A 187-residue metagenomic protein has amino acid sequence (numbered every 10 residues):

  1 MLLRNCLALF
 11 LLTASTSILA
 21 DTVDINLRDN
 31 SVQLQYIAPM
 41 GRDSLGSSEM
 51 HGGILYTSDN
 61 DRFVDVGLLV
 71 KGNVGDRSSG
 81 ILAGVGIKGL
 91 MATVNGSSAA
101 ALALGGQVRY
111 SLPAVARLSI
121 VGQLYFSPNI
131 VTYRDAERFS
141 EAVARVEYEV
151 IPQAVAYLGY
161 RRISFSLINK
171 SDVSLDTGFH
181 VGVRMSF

Functional and structural regions predicted by a protein language model:
M1-T22: Cleavable N-terminal export/targeting peptides
S17-V70: Short glycine/proline- and aromatic-enriched beta-strand/turn motifs that initiate or cap beta-hairpins
V23-L27, S48-I54, A83-I87, I120-L124 (+2 more regions): Membrane-embedded beta-strand positions of outer-membrane beta-barrel proteins
L27-S31, M40, I54-N60, G72 (+5 more regions): Transmembrane beta-strands of outer-membrane beta-barrel pores
Q35-G41, L55, L69-G75, Q107-S111 (+2 more regions): Transmembrane beta-barrel domains of outer membrane proteins
R42-M50, G75-A83, A114-I120, P152-A156: Repeated loop/turn-to-beta-strand initiation elements of outer-membrane beta-barrel proteins
S58-V64, G96-A100, Y133-R138, S171-D176: Replace "Gram-negative outer membrane beta-barrel proteins" with "bacterial and organellar outer membrane beta-barrel
V66, Y148, S174-F187: Outer-membrane beta-barrel "beta-signal"
